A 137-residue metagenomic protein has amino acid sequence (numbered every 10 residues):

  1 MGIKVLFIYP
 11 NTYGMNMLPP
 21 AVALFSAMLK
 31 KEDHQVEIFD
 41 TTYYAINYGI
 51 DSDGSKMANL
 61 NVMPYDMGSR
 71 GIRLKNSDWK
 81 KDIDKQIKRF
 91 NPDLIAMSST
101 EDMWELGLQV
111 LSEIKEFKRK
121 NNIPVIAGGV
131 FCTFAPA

Functional and structural regions predicted by a protein language model:
K4-F7, A21, F25-L29, E37-Y43 (+1 more regions): Glycine-rich beta-alpha loop elements in corrinoid/cobalamin-binding modules across cobalamin-dependent enzymes
N11-G14, E101: Residue-level signal for short, function-critical loop segments
Y13-V22: Glycine- and acidic-residue-enriched helix-capping/strand-helix junction motifs
M15, I46-Y48, D53, W104 (+1 more regions): Generic structural signal for helix capping and beta-alpha/helix-loop junctions
N16, D51, K56, R70-R73: Compositionally biased, intrinsically disordered low-complexity regions
H34: Short phosphate-binding/catalytic loops that engage adenosine nucleotides
A45-D66: N-terminal beta-loop-helix "entrance" segment that forms/cooperates in small-molecule cofactor or anionic ligand
